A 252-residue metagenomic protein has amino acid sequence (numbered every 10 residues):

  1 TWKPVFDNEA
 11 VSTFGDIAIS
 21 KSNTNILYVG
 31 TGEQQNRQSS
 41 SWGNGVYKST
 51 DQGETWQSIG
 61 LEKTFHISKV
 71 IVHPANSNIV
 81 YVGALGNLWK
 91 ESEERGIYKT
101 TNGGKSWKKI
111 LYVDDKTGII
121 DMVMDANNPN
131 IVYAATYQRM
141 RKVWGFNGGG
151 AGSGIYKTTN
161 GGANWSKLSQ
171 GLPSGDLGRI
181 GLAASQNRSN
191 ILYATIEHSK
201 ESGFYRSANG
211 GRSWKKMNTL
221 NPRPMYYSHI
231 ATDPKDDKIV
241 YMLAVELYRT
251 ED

Functional and structural regions predicted by a protein language model:
T1-D252: Beta-propeller blade termini and top-face loops
